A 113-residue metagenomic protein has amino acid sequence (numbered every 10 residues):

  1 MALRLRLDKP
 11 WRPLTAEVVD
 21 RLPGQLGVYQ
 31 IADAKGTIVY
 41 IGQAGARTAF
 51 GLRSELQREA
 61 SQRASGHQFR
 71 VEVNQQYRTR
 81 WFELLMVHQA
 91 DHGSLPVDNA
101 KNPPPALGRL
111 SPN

Functional and structural regions predicted by a protein language model:
M1-F50, S54, E72-L84, P105-N113: GIY-YIG nuclease catalytic motif and its immediate N-terminal context
S54-S61: Short, compositionally biased low-complexity segments
S61-S65, R80, L95: Charge-biased low-complexity segments
Q62-Q75: Catalytic cores of nucleic-acid endonucleases
F82-S94: Short, compact, well-ordered microdomains
H92-N102: Coupling/hinge elements of helicase-like and P-loop NTPase modules
